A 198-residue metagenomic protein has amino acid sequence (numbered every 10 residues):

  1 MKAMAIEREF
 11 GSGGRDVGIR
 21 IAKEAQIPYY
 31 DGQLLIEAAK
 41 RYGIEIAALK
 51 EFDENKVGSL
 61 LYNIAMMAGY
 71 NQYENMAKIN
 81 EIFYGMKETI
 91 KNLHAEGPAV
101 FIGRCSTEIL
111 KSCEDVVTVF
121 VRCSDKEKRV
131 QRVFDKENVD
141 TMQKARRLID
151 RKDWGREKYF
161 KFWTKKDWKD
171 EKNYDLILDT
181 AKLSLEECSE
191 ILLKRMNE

Functional and structural regions predicted by a protein language model:
M1-M4: Extreme N-terminal starter segment of soluble prokaryotic enzymes
I6-I19: Glycine-rich phosphate-binding P-loop
P28-K40: Short beta-strand-centered segment that lines the nucleotide-binding/catalytic pocket of NTP-utilizing
A39-P98: ATP-dependent small-molecule kinase phosphotransfer cores that center on conserved nucleotide phosphate-binding segments
G58-I64, D140-E186: Small-molecule kinase domains that catalyze NTP-dependent phosphoryl transfer to phosphate-bearing small molecules
K87, L185-L193: Short, amphipathic alpha-helical "lid/cap" segments that border enzyme active or binding sites
S112-D135, Q143-R151: Conserved phosphate-donor/acceptor-positioning beta-strand/loop module used by diverse small-molecule
